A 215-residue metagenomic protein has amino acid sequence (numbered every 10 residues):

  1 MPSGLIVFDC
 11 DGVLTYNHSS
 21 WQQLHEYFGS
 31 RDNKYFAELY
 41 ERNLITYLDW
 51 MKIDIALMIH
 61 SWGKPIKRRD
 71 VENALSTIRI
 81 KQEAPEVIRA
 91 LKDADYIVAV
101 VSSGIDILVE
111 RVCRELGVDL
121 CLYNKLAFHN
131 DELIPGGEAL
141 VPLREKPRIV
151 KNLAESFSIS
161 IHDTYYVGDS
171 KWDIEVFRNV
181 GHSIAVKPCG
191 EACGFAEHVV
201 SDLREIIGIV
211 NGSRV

Functional and structural regions predicted by a protein language model:
M1-K52, A56: Active-site neighborhood of HAD-like aspartate-dependent phosphohydrolases
I53-E83: Metal-dependent phosphoesterase signature
E72-V100, G104-D106: Short, acidic loop-to-helix structural element flanking the phosphoryl-transfer center in phosphate-processing enzymes
P85-D93, K146-P147, K151-S158, R178: Surface-exposed amphipathic alpha-helices with a cationic face
V98-S103, H162-S201: Acidic, Mg2+-coordinating phosphoryl-transfer loop and its flanking beta/alpha structural elements, shared across
R111-T164, K171: Substrate-recognition "cap/lid" segment bordering the active-site pocket of phosphatases
L122, H198-E205: Short acidic-hydrophobic, aromatic-tinged amphipathic segments that line or gate anion-handling sites
H129-G136, C193-V199, G208-S213: Short, charged, surface-exposed secondary-structure boundary motifs
